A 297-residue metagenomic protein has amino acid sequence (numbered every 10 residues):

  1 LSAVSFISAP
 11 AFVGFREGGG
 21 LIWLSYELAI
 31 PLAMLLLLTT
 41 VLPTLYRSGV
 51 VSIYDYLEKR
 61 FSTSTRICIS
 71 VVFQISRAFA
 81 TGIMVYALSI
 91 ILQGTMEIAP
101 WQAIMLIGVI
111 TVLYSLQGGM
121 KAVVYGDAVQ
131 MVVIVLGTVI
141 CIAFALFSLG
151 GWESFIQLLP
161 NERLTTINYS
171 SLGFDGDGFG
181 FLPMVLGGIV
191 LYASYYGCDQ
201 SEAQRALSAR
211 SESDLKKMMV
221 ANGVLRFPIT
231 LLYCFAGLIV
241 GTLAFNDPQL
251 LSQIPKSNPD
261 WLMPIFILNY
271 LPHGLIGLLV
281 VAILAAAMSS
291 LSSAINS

Functional and structural regions predicted by a protein language model:
L1, I30-M34, Q74-R77, G108-V112 (+4 more regions): Residue-level recognition of pore/gate-forming positions within transmembrane alpha-helices of multi-pass
L1-F6, S115-G118, G150: Membrane-interface "cap" regions at the ends of multi-pass membrane proteins
S8-S25, E58, V132-G277: Loop-to-helix junctions at membrane interfaces in multi-pass transport proteins
A9, V41, I53, M84 (+6 more regions): Hydrophobic/aromatic residues in alpha-helical transmembrane segments
L21-L116, G187-Y195, A285-S293: Helix-loop-helix module between adjacent transmembrane segments
L45, F79, I83, P100-W101 (+9 more regions): Alpha-helix capping and helix-loop boundary segments enriched in small/acidic/polar residues
L207, I283-A286: Cofactor-binding beta-sheet edge motifs in enzyme active sites
